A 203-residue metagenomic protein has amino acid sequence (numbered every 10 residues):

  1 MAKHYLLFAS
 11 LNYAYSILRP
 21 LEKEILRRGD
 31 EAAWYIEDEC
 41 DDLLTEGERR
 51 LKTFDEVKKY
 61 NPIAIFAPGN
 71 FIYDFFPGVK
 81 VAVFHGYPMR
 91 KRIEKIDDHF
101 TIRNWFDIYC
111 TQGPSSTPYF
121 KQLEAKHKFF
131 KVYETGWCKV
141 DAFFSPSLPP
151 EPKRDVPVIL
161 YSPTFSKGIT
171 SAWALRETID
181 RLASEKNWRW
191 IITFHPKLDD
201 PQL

Functional and structural regions predicted by a protein language model:
A2-Y5, V158-I159: Residues that mark the start of a beta-strand
L6-P146: Active-site and donor-binding regions of nucleotide-sugar-utilizing enzymes
A14-L26, C138-L203: Conserved catalytic-core segment of nucleotide-activated headgroup transferases in glycan assembly
